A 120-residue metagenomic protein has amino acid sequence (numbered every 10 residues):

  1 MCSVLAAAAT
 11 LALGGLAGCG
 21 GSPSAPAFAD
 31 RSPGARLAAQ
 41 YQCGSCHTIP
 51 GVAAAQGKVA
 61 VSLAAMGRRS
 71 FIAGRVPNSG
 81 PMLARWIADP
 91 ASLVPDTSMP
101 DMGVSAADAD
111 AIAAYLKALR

Functional and structural regions predicted by a protein language model:
M1-A7: Bacterial N-terminal signal peptides that target proteins for export
G15-G18: C-terminal motif of bacterial Sec signal peptides marking the signal peptidase cleavage site
G20-A39: Electrostatic cytochrome c docking/interface patches
S22-A27, V52-A54, I72-A73, A118-R120: Inter-heme linker and motif-flanking segments adjacent to c-type heme-binding CXXCH motifs in c-type cytochromes
R31, A35-L37, T48-A84: Gly/Gly-Pro-rich "capping" loops immediately C-terminal to redox-active cysteine motifs in periplasmic/lumenal
G34, Q40-P50, M99, I112: The canonical Cys-X-X-Cys-His
C43, F71, A91-P95: Generic structural signal for secondary-structure transition and capping sites
G57-M66, W86-L119: Axial heme c-ligation environment in periplasmic c-type cytochrome domains
